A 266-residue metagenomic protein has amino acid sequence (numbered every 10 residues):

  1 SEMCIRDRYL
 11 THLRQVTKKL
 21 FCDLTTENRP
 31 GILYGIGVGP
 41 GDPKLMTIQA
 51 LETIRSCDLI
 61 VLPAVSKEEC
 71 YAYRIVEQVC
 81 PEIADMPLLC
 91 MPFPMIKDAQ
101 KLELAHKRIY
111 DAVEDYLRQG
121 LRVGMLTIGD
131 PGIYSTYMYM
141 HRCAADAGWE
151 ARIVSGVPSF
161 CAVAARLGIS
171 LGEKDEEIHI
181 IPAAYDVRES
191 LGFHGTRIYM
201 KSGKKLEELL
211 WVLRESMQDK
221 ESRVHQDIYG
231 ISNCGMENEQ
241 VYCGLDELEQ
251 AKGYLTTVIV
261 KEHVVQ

Functional and structural regions predicted by a protein language model:
E2-I5: Short, small-residue-biased leader/transition segments that mark boundaries at the very start of proteins
Y9-P43, I48-L51, R55-W149, Y242 (+3 more regions): Class I S-adenosyl-L-methionine
L33, G192-Q266: A contiguous loop/helix-start segment that scaffolds small-molecule binding in enzyme catalytic cores
L62, L89-P92, I153, E173 (+4 more regions): Structural signal for conserved beta-strand scaffold positions within catalytic alpha/beta enzyme cores
K67-E69, I96, P158-C161, M236-N238: Short gly/pro/ser/thr-enriched loop/turn and capping motifs at secondary-structure boundaries
F93-A99, D186-R188, M236-N238: A short acidic, often aromatic-flanked loop/helix-cap motif at beta-alpha or helix-coil junctions that lines enzyme
Q100-E103, T136-Y137, A164-R166, S190-G192 (+2 more regions): Short, well-ordered secondary-structure micro-motifs
G132-F193, E249, H263-V265: Class I SAM-dependent methyltransferase SAM-binding "motif I" and its flanking Rossmann-like core
